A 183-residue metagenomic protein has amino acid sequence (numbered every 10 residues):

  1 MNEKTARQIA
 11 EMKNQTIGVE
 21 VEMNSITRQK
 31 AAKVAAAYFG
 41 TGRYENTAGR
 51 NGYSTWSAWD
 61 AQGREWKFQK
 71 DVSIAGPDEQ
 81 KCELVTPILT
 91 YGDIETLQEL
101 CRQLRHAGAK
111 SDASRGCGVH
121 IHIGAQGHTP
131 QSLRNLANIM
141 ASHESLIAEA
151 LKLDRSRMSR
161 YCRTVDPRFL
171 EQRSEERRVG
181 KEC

Functional and structural regions predicted by a protein language model:
M1-A107: Terminal catalytic/cofactor-binding subdomain
T5-K13, K152, S156-S174: Extended intrinsically disordered terminal tails
S25, I88-T90, I123-G127, R155: Active-site-proximal loop/turn and secondary-structure-junction residues that shape catalytic pockets, frequently
A37, I94-C101, Q126-L151: Helical (often loop-to-helix) elements that flank the catalytic cores of nucleotide-handling enzymes
Y44, D112, S145-R163: Flexible helix-coil linker/hinge segments at domain or subdomain boundaries
G49-D60, I123, L153-R163: Short proline/glycine- and acidic-rich turn/helix-capping motifs at secondary-structure junctions
D112-H128: Histidine-centered divalent-metal-coordination microenvironment in nucleic-acid enzymes
E176-C183: Conserved small/polar residues in nucleotide/adenosyl-binding loops
